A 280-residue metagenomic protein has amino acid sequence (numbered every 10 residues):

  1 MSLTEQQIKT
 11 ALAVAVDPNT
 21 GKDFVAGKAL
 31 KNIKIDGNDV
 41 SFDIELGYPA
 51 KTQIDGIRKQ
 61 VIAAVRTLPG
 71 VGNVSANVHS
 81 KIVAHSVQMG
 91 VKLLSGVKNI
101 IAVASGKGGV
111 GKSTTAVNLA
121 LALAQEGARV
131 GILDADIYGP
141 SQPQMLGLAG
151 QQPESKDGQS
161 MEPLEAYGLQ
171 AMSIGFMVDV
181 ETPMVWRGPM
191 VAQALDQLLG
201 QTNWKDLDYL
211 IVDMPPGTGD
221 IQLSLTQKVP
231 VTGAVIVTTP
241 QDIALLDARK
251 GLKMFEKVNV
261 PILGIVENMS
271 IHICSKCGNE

Functional and structural regions predicted by a protein language model:
M1-K31, L68: N-proximal, solvent-exposed amphipathic alpha-helical segments enriched in charged/polar residues
S2-E5, G27, L46-K51, R58-K59 (+5 more regions): C-terminal lobe/tail of nucleotide-utilizing enzymes
G21, G27-V40, Q60-N77, V97: Short acidic amphipathic segments
D36-G47, M172: Short, aliphatic-rich beta-strand segments
V91, D208-Y209, P215-E280: Conserved catalytic-core segment of NTP-binding enzymes
I100-I137, L252: Walker A/P-loop phosphate-binding motif and the immediately C-terminal alpha-helix
L123, A128-W186, A192, L199: Phosphate-binding loop that captures ATP/GTP phosphates
V178-L225: Phosphate-binding/switch loop-helix module in NTP-utilizing enzymes
